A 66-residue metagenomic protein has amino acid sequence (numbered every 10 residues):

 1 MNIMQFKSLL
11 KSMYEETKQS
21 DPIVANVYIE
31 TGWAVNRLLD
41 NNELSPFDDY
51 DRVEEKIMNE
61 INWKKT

Functional and structural regions predicted by a protein language model:
M1-Y28: N-terminal acidic leader/helix
K18-M58: Acidic, low-complexity, intrinsically disordered interaction modules
I61-T66: Short acidic DE-rich linear segments
